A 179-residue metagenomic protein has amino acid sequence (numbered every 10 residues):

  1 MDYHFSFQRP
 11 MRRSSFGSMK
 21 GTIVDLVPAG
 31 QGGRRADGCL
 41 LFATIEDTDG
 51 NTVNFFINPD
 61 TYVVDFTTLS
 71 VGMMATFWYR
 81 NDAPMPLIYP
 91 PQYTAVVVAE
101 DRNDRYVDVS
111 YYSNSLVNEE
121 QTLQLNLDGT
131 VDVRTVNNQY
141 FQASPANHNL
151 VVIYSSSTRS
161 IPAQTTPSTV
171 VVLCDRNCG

Functional and structural regions predicted by a protein language model:
M1-F42, V64-N126, V136-G179: Short, flexible, surface-exposed loop segments at domain boundaries
D49-T67, V131-Q139: A cross-kingdom feature marking solvent-exposed beta-strand/loop segments within repeated, beta-rich binding/scaffold
